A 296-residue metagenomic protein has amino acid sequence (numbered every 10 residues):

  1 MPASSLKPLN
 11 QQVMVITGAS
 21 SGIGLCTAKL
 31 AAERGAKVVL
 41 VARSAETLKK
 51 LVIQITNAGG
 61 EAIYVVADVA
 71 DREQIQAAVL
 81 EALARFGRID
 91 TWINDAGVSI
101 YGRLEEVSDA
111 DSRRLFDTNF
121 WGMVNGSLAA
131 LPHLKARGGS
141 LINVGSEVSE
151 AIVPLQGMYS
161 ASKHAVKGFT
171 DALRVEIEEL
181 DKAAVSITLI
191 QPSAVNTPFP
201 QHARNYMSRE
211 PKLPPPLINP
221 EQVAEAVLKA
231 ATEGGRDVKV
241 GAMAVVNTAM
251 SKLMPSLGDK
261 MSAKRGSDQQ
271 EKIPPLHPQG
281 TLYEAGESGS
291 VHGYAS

Functional and structural regions predicted by a protein language model:
V13, S20-S21: Conserved glycine-rich cofactor-binding loop
R34-L51: Conserved glycine-rich Rossmann-like NAD(P)H-binding loop of the short-chain dehydrogenase/reductase
E46, V66-A77, D109: The beta1-alpha1 cofactor-binding region of Rossmann-like NAD(H)/NADP(H)-dependent oxidoreductases
R103-L104, D111-R113: Substrate-binding pocket helix/loop in short-chain dehydrogenase/reductase
S127, S162: Active-site helix of classical SDR
S146: Residue(s) in the substrate-gating loop at a strand-loop-helix junction that position the organic substrate next
E179-P274: SDR active-site lid
